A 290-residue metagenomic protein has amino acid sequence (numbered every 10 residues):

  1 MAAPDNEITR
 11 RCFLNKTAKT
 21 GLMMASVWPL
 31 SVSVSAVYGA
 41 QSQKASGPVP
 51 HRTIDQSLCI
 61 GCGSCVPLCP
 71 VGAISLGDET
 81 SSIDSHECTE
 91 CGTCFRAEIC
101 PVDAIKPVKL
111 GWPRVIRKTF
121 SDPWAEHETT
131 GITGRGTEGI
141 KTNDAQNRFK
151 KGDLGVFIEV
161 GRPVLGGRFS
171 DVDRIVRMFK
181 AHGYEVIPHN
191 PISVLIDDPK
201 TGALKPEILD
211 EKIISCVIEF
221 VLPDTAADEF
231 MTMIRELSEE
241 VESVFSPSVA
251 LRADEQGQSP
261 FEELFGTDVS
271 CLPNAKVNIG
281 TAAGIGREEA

Functional and structural regions predicted by a protein language model:
A2-W28: N-terminal secretory signal peptides and thylakoid transit peptides that target proteins across membranes
P4, S33-S46, T93-H182, I187-N190 (+1 more regions): Flanking helices and flexible, charged tails adjoining ferredoxin-like Fe-S electron-transfer domains in multi-subunit
K19-L30, S42-R52: N-terminal, Lys/Arg-enriched amphipathic/low-complexity engagement segments that precede the first folded domain
H51-Q56, I60, S64-S82, T89-P113: Iron-sulfur cluster-binding cysteine motifs and their immediate structural context in ferredoxin-like electron-transfer
R117-K150, L209, M231-A290: Long, contiguous binding/interaction regions
V160-R162, F220-D224: Short beta-strand-to-loop capping motifs
L165-D173, D224-M233: Short, conserved charged micro-motifs
K212-C216: Flexible loop/N-cap segments at domain edges
